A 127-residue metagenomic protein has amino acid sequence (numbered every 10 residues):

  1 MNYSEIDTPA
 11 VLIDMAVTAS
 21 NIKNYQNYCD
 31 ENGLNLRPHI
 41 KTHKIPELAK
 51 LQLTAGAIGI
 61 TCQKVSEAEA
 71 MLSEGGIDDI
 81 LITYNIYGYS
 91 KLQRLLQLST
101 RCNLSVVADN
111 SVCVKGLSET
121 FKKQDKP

Functional and structural regions predicted by a protein language model:
M1-I13: Generic N-terminal amphipathic, Lys/Arg-enriched alpha-helix
N2, N21-Y25, A68, I86-Y87: N-proximal short alpha-helices
E5, Y28-D30, L98: A generic structural signal for short, solvent-exposed coil/turn residues that cap or connect secondary-structure
T8, L34, T54: Short, basic, glycine/proline-bearing loop/turn elements
I13-A16, S105: Short, surface-exposed alpha-helical recognition segments that flank or form part of ligand/macromolecule-binding
V17-L48: N-terminal glycine-rich anion-binding loops that anchor highly charged ligand groups
H39-P127: Active-site-proximal beta-alpha core segment in soluble small-molecule metabolic enzymes
